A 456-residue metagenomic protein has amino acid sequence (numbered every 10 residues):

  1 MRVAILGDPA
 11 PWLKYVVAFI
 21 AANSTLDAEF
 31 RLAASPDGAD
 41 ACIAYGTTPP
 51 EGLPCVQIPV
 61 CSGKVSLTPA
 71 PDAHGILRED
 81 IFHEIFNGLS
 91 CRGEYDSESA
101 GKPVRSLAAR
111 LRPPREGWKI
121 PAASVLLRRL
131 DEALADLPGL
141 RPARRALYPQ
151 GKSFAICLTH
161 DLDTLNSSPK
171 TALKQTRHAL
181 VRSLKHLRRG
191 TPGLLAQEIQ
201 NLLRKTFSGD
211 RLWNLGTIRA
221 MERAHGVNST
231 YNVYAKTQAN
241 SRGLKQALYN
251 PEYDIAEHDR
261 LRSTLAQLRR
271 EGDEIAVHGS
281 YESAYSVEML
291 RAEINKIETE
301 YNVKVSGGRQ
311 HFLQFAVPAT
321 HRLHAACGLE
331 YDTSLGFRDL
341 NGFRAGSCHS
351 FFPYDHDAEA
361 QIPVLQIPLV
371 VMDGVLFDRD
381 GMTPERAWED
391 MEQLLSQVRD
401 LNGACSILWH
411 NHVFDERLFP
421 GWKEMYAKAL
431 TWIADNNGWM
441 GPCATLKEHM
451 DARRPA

Functional and structural regions predicted by a protein language model:
M1-I255, T299, H349, H356-A456: Terminal accessory/targeting
D161, H278, H324: Conserved hydrophobic/aromatic pocket- or pore-lining residues that grip, position, or stack substrates in active sites
H178-K185, L248-G272, T299-S306, G328-F337: Acidic, His- and aromatic-enriched active-site or binding-groove loops in soluble protein domains that engage sugars
T217-A220, D259-R270, A292-T299, A319-A326 (+2 more regions): Alpha-helical scaffolding segments of alpha/beta enzyme cores, especially the outer helices of TIM-barrel or partial
Y253-L268, I275-T299, G438, C443-P455: Extended hydrophobic/aromatic segments used for targeting, binding, or gating
Y281-Q361, I407, E416-M425: Catalytic domains of cell-wall/extracellular-matrix polysaccharide-remodeling enzymes, centered on de-N-acetylation
